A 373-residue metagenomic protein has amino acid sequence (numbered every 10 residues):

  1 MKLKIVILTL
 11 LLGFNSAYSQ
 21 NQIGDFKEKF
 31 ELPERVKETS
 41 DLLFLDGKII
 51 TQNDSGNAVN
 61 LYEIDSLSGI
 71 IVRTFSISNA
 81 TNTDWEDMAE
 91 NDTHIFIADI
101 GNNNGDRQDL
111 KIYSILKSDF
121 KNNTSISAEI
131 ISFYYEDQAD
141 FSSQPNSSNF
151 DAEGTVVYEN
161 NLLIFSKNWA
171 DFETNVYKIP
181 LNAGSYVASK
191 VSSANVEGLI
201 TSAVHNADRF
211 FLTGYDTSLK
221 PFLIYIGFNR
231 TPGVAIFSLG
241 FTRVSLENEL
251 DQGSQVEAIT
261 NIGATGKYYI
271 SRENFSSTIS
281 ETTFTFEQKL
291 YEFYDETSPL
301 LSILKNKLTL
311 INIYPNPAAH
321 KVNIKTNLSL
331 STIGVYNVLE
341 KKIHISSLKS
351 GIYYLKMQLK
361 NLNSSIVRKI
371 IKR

Functional and structural regions predicted by a protein language model:
M1-I5, K372-R373: Positively charged n-region of N-terminal signal peptides that target proteins for export
K4-G13: Sec-dependent N-terminal signal peptides
N15-S19: Sec/Tat signal peptide C-region and signal peptidase I cleavage site
Q20-L301: Sequence/structural signature of beta-propeller domains
S68, V335-K342, Y353: Short, glycine-anchored, charge-dense loop/turn motifs used at functional sites
L301-N327, V335-L339, I371-R373: Surface-exposed, proline-anchored Ser/Thr-rich loop/turn motifs
S346-S350: Surface-exposed, short loops/turns at beta-strand junctions within beta-sandwich domains
I352-R373: C-terminal tail/sorting-segment detector
